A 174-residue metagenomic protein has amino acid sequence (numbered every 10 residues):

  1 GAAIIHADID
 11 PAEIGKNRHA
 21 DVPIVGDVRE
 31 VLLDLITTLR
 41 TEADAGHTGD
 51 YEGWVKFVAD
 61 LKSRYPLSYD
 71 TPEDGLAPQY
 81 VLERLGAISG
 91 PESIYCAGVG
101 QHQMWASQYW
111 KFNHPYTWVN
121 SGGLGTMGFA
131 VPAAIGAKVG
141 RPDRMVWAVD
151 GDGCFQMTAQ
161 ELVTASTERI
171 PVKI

Functional and structural regions predicted by a protein language model:
G1-V55: Glycine-rich, acidic loop regions that bind phosphate or pyrophosphate groups
H6, Q101-Q103, Q156: Glutamine-centric residue-chemistry signal
D8, G98, V149-D150: Short beta-strand segments
E13, E30, D34, E42 (+6 more regions): Glutamate identity and glutamate-enriched acidic tracts
I14-V25, R29-L35, W105-I174: Thiamine diphosphate
D44-T48, C96, M145-A148, K173: Acidic/polar loop patches that form or flank catalytic/metal-binding clefts of enzymes that bind anionic ligands
K56-K138, D143: Active-site diphosphate/adenylate-binding microenvironment
